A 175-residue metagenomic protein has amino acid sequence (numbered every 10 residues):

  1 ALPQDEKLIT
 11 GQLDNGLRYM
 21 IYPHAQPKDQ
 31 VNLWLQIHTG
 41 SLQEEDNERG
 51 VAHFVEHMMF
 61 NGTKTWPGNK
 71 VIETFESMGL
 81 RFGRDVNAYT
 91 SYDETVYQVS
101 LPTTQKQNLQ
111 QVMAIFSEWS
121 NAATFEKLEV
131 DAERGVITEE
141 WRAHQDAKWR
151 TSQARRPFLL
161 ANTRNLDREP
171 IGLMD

Functional and structural regions predicted by a protein language model:
A1-G11, Y97-S100, P157-D175: Histidine-acidic residue clusters that define the catalytic metal-binding segment of zinc metallopeptidase domains
L2-Q36: Mature N-terminal segment immediately following signal peptide/propeptide cleavage in secreted/periplasmic
P3-I9, V31, P67-E73, L109 (+2 more regions): N-terminal start-of-chain detector that recognizes signal peptides and the immediate post-cleavage beginning
I9-Q12, G50-E56, A154-L159: Short low-complexity stretches enriched in small and charged residues
N15, D131, S152-Q153, A161 (+1 more regions): Short alpha-helical segments used as structural interaction elements across diverse proteins
A25-K28, H38, L160-N165: Short connector loops/turns at beta-strand edges and beta->alpha or beta->beta junctions
Q30-N32, S152-P157: Short glycine-rich loop/turn motifs
I37-T151, D167: Active-site-adjacent, His/Asp/Glu-enriched structural segments that form or flank metal-binding and acid/base networks
